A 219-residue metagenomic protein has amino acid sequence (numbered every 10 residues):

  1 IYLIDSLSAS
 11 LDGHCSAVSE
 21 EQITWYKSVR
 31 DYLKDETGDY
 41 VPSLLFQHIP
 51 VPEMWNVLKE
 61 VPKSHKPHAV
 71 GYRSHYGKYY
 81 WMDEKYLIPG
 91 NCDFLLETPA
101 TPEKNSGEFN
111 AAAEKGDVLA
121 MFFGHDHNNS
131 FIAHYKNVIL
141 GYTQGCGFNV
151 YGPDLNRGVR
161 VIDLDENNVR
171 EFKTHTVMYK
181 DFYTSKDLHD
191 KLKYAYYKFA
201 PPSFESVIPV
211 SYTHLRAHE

Functional and structural regions predicted by a protein language model:
I1, D93, P99-A100, S106-K115 (+1 more regions): Binuclear metal-dependent phosphoesterase catalytic core
I1-C15: Eukaryotic endomembrane system proteins
S6-S8, I49, G124-D126, G145-C146: Active-site metal-binding loops of divalent metal-dependent hydrolases
S10-G13, E53-W55, V150-Y151: Extracytoplasmic/secreted cell-surface and envelope-processing proteins
C15-S130: His/acidic metal-ligating clusters that form di-metal
K85, D165-N167, H214: Intrinsic disorder/low-complexity detector
T213-E219: Conserved small/polar residues in nucleotide/adenosyl-binding loops
